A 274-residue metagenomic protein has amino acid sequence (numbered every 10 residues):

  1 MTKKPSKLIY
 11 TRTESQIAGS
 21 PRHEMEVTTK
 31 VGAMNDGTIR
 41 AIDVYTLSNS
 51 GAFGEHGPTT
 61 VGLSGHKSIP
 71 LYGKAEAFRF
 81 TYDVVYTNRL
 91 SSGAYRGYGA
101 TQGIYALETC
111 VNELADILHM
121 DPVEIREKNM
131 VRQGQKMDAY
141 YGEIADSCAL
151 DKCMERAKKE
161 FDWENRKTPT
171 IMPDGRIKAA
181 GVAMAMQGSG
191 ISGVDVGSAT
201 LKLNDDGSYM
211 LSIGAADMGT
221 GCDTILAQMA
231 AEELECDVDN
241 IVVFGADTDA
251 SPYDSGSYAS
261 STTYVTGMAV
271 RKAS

Functional and structural regions predicted by a protein language model:
M1, V61-H66, N165-P169: Short low-complexity stretches enriched in small and charged residues
M1-T11, A18: Conserved catalytic cysteine-centered active-site region of acyl-thioester-dependent Claisen-condensing enzymes
K4, M34-N35, Y45, D116 (+4 more regions): Short, well-ordered loop/turn and helix-capping segments at boundaries between secondary-structure elements and domains
P5-I9, M120-K128, C236-G245: Glycine-rich phosphate/pyrophosphate-binding loops and their adjacent beta-strand/loop elements at enzyme active sites
Y10-T11, D138, L211-S212: Short beta-strands and strand-loop turn motifs
E14-G103, D174-S274: Gly/Pro-rich active-site capping loops and adjacent beta-alpha segments that organize cofactor/substrate pockets
A94-N165, A259-S274: N-terminal leader/propeptide and maturation segments of large enzyme subunits in energy/redox metabolism and hydrolases
M130-S208: Helix-loop-helix junctions that connect adjacent transmembrane helices in secondary transporters/permeases, recognized
